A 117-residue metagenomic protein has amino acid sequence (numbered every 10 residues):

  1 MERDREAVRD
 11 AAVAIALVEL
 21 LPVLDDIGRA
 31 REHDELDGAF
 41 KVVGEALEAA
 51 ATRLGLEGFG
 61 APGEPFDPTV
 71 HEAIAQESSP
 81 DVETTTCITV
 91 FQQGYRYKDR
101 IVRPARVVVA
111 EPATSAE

Functional and structural regions predicted by a protein language model:
M1-L21: Charge-rich, N-proximal long alpha-helical rod segments
V23-E117: Structured alpha/beta interaction-core segments
